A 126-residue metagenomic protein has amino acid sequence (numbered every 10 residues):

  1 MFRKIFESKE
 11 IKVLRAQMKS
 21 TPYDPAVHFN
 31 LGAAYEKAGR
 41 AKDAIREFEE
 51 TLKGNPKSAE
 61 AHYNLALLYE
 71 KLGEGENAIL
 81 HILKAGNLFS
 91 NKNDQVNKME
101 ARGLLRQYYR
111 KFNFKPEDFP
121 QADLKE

Functional and structural regions predicted by a protein language model:
Q17, E50-T51, A85: Canonical positions in the second alpha-helix
G73-D94, M99-N113: TPR/TPR-like (Sel1-like) alpha-helical repeat modules
